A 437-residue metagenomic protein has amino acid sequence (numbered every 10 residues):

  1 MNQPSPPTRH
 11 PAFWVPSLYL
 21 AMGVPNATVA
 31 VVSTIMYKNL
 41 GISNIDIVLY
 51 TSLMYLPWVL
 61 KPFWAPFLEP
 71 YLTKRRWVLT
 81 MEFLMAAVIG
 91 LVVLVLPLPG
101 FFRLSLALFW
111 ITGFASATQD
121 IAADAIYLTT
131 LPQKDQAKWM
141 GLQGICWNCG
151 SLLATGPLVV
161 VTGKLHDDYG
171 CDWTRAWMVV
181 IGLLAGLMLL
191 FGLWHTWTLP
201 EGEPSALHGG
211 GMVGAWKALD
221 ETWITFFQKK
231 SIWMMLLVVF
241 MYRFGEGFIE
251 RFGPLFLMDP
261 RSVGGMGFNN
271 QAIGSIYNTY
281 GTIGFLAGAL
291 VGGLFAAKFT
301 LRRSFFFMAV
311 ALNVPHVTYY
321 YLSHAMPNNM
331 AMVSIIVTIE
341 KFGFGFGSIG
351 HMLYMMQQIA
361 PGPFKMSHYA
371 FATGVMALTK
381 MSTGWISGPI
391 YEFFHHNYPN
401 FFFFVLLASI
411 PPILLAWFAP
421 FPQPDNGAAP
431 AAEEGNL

Functional and structural regions predicted by a protein language model:
M1-R9, I42, V93-L96, G100-L104 (+4 more regions): Intracellular loop-helix junctions on the cytosolic face of multi-pass helical membrane proteins
N2-W58, W233-V238, Y242-S262, G384: Helix-loop boundary and gating motifs at the non-cytosolic
F13, I42-L56, R261-G284, M332 (+2 more regions): Loop-to-transmembrane helix entry
S33, A117-L131, F346-P361: Intracellular juxtamembrane helix-capping segments at the cytosolic ends of symmetry-related transmembrane helices
V59-T73, A287-F306, Y391-E392: Helix-to-loop junctions at the C-terminal end of transmembrane segments in multipass secondary transporters
L79, F83-G100, V310-N328: C-terminal ends and interior cores of transmembrane alpha-helices in multi-pass membrane transporters/permeases
R302-H351: C-terminal transmembrane helical hairpin of 12-TM major facilitator-type secondary transporters
G362-F393: A late C-terminal transmembrane helix in Major Facilitator Superfamily
